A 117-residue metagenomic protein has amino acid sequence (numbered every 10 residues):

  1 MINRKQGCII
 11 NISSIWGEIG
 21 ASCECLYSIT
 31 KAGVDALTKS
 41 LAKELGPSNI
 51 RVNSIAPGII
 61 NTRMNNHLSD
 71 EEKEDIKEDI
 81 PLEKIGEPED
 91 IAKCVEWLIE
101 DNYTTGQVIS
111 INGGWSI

Functional and structural regions predicted by a protein language model:
M1-C8: A short helix-coil junction within the Rossmann-fold of NAD(P)-dependent oxidoreductases
S14: Residue(s) in the substrate-gating loop at a strand-loop-helix junction that position the organic substrate next
G17-I19, I117: Conserved catalytic-site region of short-chain dehydrogenase/reductase
E18, V52, A56-H67: Short, flexible catalytic-loop segment of classical short-chain dehydrogenase/reductase
T30, T38: Active-site helix of classical SDR
K43-P47: Alpha-helical segment proximal to the catalytic Tyr-Lys
D70-D90: Catalytic Tyr-x(3-8)-Lys segment
K84-I111, S116: C-terminal substrate-recognition "lid" of short-chain dehydrogenase/reductases
